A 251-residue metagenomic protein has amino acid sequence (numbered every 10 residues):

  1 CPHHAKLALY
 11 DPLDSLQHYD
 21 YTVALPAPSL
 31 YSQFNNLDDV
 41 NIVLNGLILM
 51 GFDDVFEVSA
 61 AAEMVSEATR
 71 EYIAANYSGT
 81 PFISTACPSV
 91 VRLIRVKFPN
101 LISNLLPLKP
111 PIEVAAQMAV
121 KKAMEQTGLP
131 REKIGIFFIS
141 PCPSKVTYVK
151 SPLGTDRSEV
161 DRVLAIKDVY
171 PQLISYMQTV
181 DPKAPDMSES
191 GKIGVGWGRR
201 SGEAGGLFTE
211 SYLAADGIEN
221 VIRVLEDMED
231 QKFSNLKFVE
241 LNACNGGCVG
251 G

Functional and structural regions predicted by a protein language model:
C1-D11: Iron-sulfur cluster-binding cysteine motifs and their immediate structural context in ferredoxin-like electron-transfer
L9-G251: Iron-sulfur-associated redox domains of electron-transfer enzymes in respiratory and anaerobic energy metabolism
